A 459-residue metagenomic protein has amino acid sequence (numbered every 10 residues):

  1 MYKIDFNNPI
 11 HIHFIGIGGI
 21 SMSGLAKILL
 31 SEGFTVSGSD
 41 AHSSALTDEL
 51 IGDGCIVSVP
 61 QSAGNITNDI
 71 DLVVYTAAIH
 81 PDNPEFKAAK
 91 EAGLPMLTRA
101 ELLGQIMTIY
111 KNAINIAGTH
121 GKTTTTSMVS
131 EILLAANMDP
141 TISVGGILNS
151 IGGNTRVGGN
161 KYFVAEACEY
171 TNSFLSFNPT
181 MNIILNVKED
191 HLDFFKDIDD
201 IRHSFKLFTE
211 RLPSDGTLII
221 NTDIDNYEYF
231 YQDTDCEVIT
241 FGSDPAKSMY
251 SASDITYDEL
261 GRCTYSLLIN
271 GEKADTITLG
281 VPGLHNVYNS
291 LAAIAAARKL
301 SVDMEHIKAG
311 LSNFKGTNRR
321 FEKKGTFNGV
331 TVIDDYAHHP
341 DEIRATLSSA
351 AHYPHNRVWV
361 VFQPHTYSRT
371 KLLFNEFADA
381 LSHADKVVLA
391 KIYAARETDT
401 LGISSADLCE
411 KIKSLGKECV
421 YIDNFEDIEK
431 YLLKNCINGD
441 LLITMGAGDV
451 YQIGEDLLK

Functional and structural regions predicted by a protein language model:
M1-T98, L102, S251, A274 (+1 more regions): N-terminal leader/targeting and accessory segments in enzymes
Y2-H13, S21, L25-E32, L260-Y265 (+1 more regions): Nucleotide phosphate-binding/pyrophosphate-handling subdomain across enzymes that bind or process nucleotide phosphates
D5-F6, I28-F34, G64-I66, A77-T222 (+4 more regions): Phosphate-binding loop of NTP-binding sites
I12-F14, V73, I114, P140 (+3 more regions): Conserved hydrophobic helix-helix packing surfaces used for dimerization/oligomerization
F34-A41, L218-T222, V360-Q363, A384-A394: Short internal beta-strands
S39-D40, S58-Q61, L97-G104, S143-G146 (+4 more regions): Beta-strand->loop->alpha-helix junctions that form or flank phosphate-binding loops in nucleotide-handling enzymes
N68-L72, K161, N438-D440: Short acidic/histidine-rich motifs immediately flanking catalytic phosphotransfer sites in two-component signaling
G261, A378-N438: C-terminal helical cap/extension that packs against the catalytic core of soluble nucleotide-cofactor enzymes
